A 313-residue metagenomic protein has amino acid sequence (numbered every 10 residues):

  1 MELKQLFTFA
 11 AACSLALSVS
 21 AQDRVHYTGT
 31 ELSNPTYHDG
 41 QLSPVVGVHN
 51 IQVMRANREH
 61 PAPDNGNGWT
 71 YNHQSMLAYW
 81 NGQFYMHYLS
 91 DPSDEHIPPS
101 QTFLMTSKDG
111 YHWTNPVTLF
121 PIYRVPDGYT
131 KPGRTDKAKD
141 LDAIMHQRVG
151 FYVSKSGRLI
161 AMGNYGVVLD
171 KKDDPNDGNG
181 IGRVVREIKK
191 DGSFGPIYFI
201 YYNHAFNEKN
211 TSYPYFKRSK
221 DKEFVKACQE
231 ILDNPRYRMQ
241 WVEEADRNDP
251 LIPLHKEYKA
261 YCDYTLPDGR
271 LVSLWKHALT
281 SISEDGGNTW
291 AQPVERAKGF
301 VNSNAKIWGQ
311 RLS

Functional and structural regions predicted by a protein language model:
E2-A12: Sec-dependent signal peptide recognition, specifically the positively charged N-region followed immediately by
A12-S20: Hydrophobic h-region of N-terminal signal peptides that target proteins for export in Gram-negative bacteria
Q22-T70, Y79-I144, V153-A305, R311-S313: Beta-rich carbohydrate-recognition and catalytic domains
S75-L77: Conserved beta-propeller blade repeats
